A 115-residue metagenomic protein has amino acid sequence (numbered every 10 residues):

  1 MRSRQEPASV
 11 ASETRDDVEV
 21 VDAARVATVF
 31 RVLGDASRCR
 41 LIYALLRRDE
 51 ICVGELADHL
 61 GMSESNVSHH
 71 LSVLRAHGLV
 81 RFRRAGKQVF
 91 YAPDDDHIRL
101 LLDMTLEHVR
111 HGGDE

Functional and structural regions predicted by a protein language model:
M1-L33, G112-E115: N-terminal leader segment of winged-helix/HTH proteins
T14, R25, R47, F90-E115: Conserved segment of winged-helix/HTH DNA-binding domains
V20, A24-S63, A85, V89-D96: N-terminal helix-turn-helix DNA-binding core of bacterial DNA-binding proteins
R38, H69-H70: Histidine-centered divalent metal-coordination motifs
I42, L71-S72: Short, hydrophobic-biased segments on the C-terminal half of alpha helices that form "recognition helices"
D58, H69, R75-A76: Alpha-helical residues within the helix-turn-helix
